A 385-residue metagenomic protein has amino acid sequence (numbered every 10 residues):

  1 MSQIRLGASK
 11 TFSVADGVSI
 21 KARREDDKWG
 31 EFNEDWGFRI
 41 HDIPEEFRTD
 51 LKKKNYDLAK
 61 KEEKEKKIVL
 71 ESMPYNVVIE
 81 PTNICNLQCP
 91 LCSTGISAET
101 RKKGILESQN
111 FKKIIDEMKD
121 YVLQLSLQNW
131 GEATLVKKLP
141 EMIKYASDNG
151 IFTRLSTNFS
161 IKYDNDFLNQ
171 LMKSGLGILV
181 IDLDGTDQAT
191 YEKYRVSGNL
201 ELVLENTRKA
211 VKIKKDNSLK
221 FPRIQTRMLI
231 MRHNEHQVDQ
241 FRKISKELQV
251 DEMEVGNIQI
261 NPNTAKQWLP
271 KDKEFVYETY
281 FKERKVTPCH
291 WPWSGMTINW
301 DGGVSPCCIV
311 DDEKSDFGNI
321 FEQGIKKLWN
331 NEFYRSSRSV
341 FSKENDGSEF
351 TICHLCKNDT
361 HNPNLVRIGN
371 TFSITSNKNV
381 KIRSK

Functional and structural regions predicted by a protein language model:
S2-A15, K21, T297-N299, G303 (+2 more regions): Auxiliary Fe-S-binding modules of radical SAM enzymes
R23-R24, K28-L179, K193, S197 (+4 more regions): Conserved alpha-helical substructure of the radical SAM core
N86, P90-S93, H290, S305 (+1 more regions): Cys/His/Pro-rich metal-binding microdomains
D120-Q128, S147-S156, Q170-L183, E201-P270 (+3 more regions): Conserved C-terminal portion of the radical SAM core fold that forms the substrate/S-adenosylmethionine-binding
V136, Y163-N165, N234-V238, S305: Short, well-ordered alpha-helical microsegments
D184-Q188: A glycine-centered beta->alpha junction motif in the catalytic cores of kinase/phosphotransferase enzymes
K212-L219, R223, E252-E254, I258-T287 (+3 more regions): C-terminal accessory region of radical SAM enzymes
